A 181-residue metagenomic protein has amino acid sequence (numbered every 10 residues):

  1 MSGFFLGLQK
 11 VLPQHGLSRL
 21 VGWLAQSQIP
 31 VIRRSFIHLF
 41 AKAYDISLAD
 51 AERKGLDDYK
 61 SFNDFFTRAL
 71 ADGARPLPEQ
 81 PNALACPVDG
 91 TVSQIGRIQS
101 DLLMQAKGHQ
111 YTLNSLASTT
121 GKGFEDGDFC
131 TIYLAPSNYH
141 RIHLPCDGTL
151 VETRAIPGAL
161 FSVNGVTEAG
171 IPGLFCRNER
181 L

Functional and structural regions predicted by a protein language model:
M1-L181: Non-catalytic terminal segments and appended small domains
